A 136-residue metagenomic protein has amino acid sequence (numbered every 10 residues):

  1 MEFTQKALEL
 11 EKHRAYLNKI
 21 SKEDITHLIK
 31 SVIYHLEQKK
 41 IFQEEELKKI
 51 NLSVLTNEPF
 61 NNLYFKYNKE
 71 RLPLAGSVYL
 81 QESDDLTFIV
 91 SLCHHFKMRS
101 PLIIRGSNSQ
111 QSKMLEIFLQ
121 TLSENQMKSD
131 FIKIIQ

Functional and structural regions predicted by a protein language model:
M1-Y79, C93-L115, T121-E124: N-terminal Rossmann-like NAD(P)+-binding subdomain of aldehyde/semialdehyde dehydrogenases
P73-L74, T87, K128: Proline-rich low-complexity regions
Q81-S83, R105, I135: Structural motif
S83-V90: Conserved coil-to-alpha-helix start sites within the AMP-binding
S123-I135: A glycine-rich helix N-cap at a beta->alpha junction
